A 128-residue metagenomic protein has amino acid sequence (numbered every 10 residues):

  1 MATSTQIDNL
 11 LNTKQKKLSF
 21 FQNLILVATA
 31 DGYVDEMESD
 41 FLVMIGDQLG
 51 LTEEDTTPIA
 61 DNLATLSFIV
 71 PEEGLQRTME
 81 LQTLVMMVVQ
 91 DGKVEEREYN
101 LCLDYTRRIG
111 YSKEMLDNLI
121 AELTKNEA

Functional and structural regions predicted by a protein language model:
M1-A28, Y33-A128: Small-residue-enriched hydrophobic alpha-helices in membranes
